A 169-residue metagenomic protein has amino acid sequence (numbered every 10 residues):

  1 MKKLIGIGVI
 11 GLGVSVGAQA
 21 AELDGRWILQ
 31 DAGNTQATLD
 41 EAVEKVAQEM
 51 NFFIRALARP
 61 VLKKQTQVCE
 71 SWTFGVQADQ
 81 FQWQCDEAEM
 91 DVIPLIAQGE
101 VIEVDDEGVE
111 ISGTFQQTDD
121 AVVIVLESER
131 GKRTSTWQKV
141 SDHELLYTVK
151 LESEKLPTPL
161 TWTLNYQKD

Functional and structural regions predicted by a protein language model:
M1-L4: Positively charged n-region of N-terminal signal peptides that target proteins for export
G6-S15: Bacterial N-terminal signal peptides
A20-D169: Hydrophobic small-molecule pocket/channel-lining residues, especially in calycin-type beta-barrels
